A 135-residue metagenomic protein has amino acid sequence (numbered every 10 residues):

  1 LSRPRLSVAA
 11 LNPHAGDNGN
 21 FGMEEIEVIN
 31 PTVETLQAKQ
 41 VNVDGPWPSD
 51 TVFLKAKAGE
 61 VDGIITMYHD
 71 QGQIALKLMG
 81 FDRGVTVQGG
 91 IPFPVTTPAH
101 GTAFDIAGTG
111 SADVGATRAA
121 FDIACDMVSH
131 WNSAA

Functional and structural regions predicted by a protein language model:
L1-P46: Glycine-rich phosphate/diphosphate-binding loop of Rossmann-like nucleotide-binding domains
V28, T32-A135: Glycine-rich phosphate/nucleotide-binding loop
